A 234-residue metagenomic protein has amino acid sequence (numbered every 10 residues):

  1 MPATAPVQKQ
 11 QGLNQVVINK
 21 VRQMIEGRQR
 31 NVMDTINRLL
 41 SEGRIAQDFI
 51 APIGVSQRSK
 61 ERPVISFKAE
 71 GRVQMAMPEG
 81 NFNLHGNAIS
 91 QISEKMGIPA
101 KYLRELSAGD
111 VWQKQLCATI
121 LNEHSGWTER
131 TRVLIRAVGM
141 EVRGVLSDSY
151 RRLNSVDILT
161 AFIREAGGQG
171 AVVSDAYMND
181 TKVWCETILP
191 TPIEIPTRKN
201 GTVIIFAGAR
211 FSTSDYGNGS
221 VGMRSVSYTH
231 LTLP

Functional and structural regions predicted by a protein language model:
P2-A161, E165: Feature for intrinsically disordered/low-complexity regulatory segments and propeptides
R152-V156, T160-A161, E165-L231: Intrinsic disorder/low-complexity polar-acidic segments
